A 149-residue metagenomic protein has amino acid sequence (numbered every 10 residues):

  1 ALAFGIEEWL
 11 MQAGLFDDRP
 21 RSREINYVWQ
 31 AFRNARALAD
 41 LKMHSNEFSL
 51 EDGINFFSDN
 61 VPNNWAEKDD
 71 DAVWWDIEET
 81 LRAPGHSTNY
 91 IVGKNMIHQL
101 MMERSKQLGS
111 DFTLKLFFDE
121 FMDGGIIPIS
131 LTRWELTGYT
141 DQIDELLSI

Functional and structural regions predicted by a protein language model:
A1-I149: N-terminal maturation segment of proteins
